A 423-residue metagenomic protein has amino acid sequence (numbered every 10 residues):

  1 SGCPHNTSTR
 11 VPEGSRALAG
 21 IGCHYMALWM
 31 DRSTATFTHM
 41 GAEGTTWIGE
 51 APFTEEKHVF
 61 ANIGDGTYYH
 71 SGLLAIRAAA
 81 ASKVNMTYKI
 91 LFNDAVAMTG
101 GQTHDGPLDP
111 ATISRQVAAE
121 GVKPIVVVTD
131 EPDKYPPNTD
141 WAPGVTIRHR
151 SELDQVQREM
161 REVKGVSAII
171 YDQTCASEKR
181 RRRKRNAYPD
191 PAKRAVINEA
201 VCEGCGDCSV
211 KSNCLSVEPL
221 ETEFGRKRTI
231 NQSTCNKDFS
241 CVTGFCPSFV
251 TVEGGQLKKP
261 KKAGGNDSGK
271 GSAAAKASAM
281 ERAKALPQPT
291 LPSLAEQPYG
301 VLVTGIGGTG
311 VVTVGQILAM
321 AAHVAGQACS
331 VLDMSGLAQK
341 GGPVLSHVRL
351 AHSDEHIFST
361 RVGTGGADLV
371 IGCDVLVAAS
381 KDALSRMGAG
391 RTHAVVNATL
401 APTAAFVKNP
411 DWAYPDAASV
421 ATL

Functional and structural regions predicted by a protein language model:
S1-K57, P260, D267, K284 (+2 more regions): Thiamine diphosphate
V11-E13, I21, A27-S33, S71-A75 (+9 more regions): Short acidic, glycine/serine/threonine-rich loops at helix termini
L28-S167: Thiamine diphosphate
H39, E43-E50, E56-S82, M86-K89 (+7 more regions): Extended, hydrophobic alpha-helical segments in both membrane/secreted and soluble proteins
L108-A111, R115-Q116, G121-P124, T251 (+4 more regions): Active-site cofactor/cluster-binding pocket
A142-H149, Q155-N213: Glycine/aspartate-rich loop-and-adjacent alpha/beta segment that forms the canonical ThDP
Q173-T174, K179-R185, E203-P260: Iron-sulfur cluster-binding cysteine motifs and their immediate structural context in ferredoxin-like electron-transfer
